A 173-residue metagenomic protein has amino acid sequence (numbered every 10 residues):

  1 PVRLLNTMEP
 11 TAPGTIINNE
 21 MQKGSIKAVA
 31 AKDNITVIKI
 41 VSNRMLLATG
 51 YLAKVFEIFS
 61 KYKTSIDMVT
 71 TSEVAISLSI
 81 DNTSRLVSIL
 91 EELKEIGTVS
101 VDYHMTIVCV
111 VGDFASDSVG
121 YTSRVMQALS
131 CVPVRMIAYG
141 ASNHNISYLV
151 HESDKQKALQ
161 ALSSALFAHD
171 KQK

Functional and structural regions predicted by a protein language model:
P1-A141, N145-K173: C-terminal catalytic "cap/lid" subdomain
